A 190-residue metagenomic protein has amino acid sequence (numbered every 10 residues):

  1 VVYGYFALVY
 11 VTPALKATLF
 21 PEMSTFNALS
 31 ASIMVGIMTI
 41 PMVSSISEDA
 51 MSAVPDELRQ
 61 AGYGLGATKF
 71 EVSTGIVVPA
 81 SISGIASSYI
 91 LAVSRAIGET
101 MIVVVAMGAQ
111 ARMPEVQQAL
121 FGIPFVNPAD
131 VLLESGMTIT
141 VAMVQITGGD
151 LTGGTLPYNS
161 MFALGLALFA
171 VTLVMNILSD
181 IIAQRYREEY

Functional and structural regions predicted by a protein language model:
V1-G4, S45-I46, E189-Y190: Cytoplasmic-entry segments and transmembrane alpha-helices of multi-pass inner-membrane transporters
V2, A170-L178: Generic alpha-helical transmembrane segments of integral inner-membrane proteins, especially permease/transport modules
T12-M42, V141: Loop-to-helix entry region at the N-terminal start of transmembrane alpha-helices in multi-pass membrane transporters
A17-T18, V104-A167: Interhelical loop and adjacent transmembrane-helix boundary motif in polytopic membrane transport permeases
F26-L29, G36, L58, F70-T74 (+5 more regions): Alpha-helical membrane-protein architecture signal
I33-V43, V93-I97, M107-M113, A170-V171: Hydrophobic transmembrane alpha-helices
I46-S47, M51-P55, Y63, K69-M107: Transmembrane alpha-helices
I182-Y190: Short cytosolic juxtamembrane segments of multi-pass membrane proteins
